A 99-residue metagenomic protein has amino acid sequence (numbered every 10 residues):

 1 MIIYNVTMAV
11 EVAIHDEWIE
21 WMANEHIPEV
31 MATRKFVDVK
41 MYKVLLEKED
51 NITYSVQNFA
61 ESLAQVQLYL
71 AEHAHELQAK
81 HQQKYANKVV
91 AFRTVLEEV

Functional and structural regions predicted by a protein language model:
I2-A9, S55: Active-site-flanking beta-strand signature of metal-NTP-handling nucleotidyl enzymes and homologous cyclase-like
T7, V39-Y42: A short glycine-rich, hydrophobically flanked beta-strand micro-motif that places a catalytic Asp/Glu for divalent metal
V10-V12, H26, S62: Beta-strand elements of well-folded, non-transmembrane domains
I14-K40, E76-A79: Short amphipathic alpha-helical segments
T33-V37, I52, F59-V95: An amphipathic, aromatic/His-enriched active-site/gating alpha helix that lines ligand/cofactor pockets
M41-V44, T94: Hydrophobic/anchoring residues in structured secondary elements
L45-E49: A short beta-turn/loop motif at secondary-structure boundaries
E98-V99: Short, low-order "capping/linker" segments at domain edges
